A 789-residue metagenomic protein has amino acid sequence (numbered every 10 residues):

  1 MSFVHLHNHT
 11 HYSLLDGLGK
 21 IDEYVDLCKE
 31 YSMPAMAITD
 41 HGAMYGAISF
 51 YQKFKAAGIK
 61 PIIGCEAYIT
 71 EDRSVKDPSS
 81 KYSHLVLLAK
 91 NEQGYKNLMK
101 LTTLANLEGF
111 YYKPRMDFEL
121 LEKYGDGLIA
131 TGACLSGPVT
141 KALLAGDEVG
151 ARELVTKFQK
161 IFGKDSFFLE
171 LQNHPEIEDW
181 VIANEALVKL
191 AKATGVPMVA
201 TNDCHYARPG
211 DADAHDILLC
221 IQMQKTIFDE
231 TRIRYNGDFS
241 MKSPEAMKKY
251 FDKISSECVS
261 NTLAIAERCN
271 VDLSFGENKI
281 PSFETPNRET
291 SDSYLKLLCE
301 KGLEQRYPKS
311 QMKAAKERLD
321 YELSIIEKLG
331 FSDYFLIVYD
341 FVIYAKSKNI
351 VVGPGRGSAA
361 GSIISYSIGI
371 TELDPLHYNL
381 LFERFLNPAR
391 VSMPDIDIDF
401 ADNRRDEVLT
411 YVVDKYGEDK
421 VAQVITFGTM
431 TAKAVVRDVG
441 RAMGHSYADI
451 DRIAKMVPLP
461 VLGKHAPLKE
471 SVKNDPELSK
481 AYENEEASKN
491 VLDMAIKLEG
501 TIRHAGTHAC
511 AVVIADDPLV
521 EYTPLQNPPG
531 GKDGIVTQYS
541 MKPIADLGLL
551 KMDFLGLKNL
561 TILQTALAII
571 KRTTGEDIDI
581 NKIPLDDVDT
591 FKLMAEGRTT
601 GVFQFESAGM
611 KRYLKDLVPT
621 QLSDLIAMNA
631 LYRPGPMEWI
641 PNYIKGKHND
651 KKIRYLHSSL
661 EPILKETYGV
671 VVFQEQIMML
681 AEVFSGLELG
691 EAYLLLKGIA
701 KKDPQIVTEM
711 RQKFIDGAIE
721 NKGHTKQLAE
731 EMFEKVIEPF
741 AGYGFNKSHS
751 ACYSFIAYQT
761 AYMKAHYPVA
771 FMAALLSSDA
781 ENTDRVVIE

Functional and structural regions predicted by a protein language model:
M1-Y12, K20, Y24-A35, Y68-N173 (+11 more regions): Conserved active-site carboxylates
V4, A37, M198-A200, L550: Residue-level marker for buried hydrophobic side chains located in beta-strands that build the well-ordered beta-sheet
G17, I21, A43-K53, D179-N184: Active-site-adjacent beta->alpha loops and helix N-cap segments on the catalytic face of soluble alpha/beta enzymes
A35-I38, F54, Y206, T285-E789: Noncatalytic, beta-rich nucleic-acid-contacting surfaces in large DNA/RNA-processing enzymes
T39, I62-E66, T131-A133, L169-Q172 (+2 more regions): A cross-family glycoside hydrolase active-site/sugar-binding cleft signature
G42, Y68, P175, H205: Catalytic metal-binding/acid-base residues of hydrolase active sites
M44-I59, V75-D77, A212-D216, Y366-L376 (+2 more regions): Glycine-rich loop at the start of a catalytic domain that most often binds anionic cofactors/ligands
Y51-F54, P78-S80, L104-A105, A145-E148 (+6 more regions): Short secondary-structure boundary/capping segments
